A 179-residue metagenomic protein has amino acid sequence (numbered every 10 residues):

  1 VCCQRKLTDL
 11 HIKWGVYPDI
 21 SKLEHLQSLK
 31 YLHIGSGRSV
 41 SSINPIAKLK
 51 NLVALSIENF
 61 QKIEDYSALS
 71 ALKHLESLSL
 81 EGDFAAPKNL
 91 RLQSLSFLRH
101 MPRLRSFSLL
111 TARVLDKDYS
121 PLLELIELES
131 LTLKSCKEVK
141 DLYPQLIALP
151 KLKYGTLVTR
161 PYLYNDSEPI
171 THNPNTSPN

Functional and structural regions predicted by a protein language model:
V1-N179: Concave beta-strand-loop units of leucine-rich repeat
